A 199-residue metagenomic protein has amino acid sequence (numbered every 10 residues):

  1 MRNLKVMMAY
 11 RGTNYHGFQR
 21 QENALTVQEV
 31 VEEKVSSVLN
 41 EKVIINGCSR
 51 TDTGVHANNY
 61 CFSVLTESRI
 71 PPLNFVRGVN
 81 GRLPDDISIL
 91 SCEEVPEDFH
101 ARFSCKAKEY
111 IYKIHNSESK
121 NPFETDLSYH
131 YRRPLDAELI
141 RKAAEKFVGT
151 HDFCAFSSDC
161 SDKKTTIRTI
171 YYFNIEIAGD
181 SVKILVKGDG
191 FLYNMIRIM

Functional and structural regions predicted by a protein language model:
M1-M199: Structured-RNA-binding interfaces characteristic of tRNA pseudouridine synthases
